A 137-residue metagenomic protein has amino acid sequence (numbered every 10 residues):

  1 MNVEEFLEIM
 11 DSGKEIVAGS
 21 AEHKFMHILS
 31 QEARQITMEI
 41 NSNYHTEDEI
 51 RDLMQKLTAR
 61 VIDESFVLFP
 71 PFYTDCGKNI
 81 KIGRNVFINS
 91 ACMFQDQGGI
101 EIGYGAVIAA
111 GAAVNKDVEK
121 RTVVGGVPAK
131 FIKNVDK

Functional and structural regions predicted by a protein language model:
M1-E64, A129-I132, K137: Terminal amphipathic alpha-helical/low-complexity segments used for targeting or macromolecular assembly
N2, N41-N43, N79, N85 (+3 more regions): Detector for Asparagine
K56-L57, I80-I82: Short, T/G/N/S-enriched strand-turn elements that build extracellular solenoid repeat scaffolds
E64, F69-P70, D75-C76, G83-R84 (+6 more regions): Left-handed beta-helix
